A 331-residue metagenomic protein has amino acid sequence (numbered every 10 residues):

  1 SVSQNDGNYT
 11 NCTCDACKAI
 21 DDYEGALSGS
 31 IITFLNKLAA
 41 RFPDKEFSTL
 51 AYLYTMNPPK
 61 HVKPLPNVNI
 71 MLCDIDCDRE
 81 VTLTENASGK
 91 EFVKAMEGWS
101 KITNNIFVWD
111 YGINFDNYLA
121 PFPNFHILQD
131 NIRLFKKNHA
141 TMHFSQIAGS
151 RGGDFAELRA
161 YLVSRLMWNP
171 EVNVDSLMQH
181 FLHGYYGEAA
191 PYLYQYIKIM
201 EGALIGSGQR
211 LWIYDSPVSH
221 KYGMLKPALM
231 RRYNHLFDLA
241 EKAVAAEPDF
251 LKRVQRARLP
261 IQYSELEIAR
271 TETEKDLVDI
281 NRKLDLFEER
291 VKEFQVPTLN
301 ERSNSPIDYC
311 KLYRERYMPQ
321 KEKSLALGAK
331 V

Functional and structural regions predicted by a protein language model:
S1-I102, D110: Gly/Pro-rich turn-and-neighbor structural signature
C14-I32, D74-G89, G112-H126, R165-W168 (+3 more regions): The substrate-binding groove and active-site-proximal loops of carbohydrate-active enzymes, especially glycoside
I31-F34, L38, A95, N131 (+3 more regions): Alpha-helical packing segments of well-folded alpha/beta enzyme cores
A39-F47, W99-I106, I132-M142, L286-P297: Structural alpha-beta junctions
S48-L50, Y54, M71-D74, G112-I113 (+5 more regions): Catalytic cores of glycan-processing enzymes that make or break glycosidic bonds
L72, S88-P191, Q195: Structured mid-domain segments that build the active-site/substrate or prosthetic-cofactor binding neighborhood
L166-G328: Catalytic domains of carbohydrate-active enzymes that cleave complex glycans
